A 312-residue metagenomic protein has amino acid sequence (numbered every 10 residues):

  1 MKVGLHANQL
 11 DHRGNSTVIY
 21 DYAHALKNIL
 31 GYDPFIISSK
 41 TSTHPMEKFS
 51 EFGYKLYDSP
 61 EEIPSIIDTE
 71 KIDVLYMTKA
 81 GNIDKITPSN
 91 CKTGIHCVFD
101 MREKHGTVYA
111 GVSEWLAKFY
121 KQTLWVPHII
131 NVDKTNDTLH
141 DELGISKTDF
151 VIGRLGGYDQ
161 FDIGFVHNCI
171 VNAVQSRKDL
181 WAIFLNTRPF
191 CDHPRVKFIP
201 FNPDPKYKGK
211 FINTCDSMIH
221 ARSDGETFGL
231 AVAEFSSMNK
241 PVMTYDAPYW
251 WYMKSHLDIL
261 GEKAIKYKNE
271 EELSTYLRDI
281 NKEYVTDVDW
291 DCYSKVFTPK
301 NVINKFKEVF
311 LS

Functional and structural regions predicted by a protein language model:
A7-R13, T17-I63, R188: N-terminal strand-loop element at the rim of the active site of nucleotide-sugar-dependent glycosyltransferases
G14, K268-E271, R278-L311: A charged, aromatic-enriched C-terminal amphipathic alpha-helix characteristic of glycosyltransferases across folds
S59-I63, T187-R188, V196-I212: Conserved active-site histidine-acidic residue motif and adjacent donor-binding/catalytic loop of glycosyltransferases
I72, K210-T227, K240: Acidic donor-binding loop of glycosyltransferase active sites
T107-N136: Donor nucleotide-sugar binding/catalytic pocket of nucleotide-sugar-dependent glycosyltransferases
I130-D192, F198: Conserved catalytic-core segment of nucleotide-activated headgroup transferases in glycan assembly
G209, V232-S237, W251: Short alpha-helical segment that forms part of, or immediately flanks, the ligand-binding pocket in carbohydrate-active
P241-D246: Short hydrophobic beta-strand element within catalytic cores of glycosyltransferases and related nucleotide-activated
